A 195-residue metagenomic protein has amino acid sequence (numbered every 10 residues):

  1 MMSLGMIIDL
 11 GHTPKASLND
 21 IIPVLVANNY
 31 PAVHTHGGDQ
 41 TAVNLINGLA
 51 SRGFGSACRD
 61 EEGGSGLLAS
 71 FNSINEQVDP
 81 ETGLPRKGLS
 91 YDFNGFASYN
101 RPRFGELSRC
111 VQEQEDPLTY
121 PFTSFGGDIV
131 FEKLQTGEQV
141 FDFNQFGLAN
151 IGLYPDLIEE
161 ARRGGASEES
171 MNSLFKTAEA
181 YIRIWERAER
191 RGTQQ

Functional and structural regions predicted by a protein language model:
M1-I7, T13-V33, Q40-L49, G66-G88: Histidine/acidic residue-rich metal-binding segments in metalloenzymes
H12-P14, G38, F93-G95: Active-site-proximal loop/turn and secondary-structure-junction residues that shape catalytic pockets, frequently
A16, Q114-Q195: Mid-to-C-terminal alpha-helical segments outside catalytic/metal-binding sites
L25, R103-S108: Short secondary-structure boundary/capping segments
G55-E61: A conserved active-site cap/scaffold subdomain adjacent to cofactor or substrate pockets
E76-T82, S98, R162, A166: Hydrophobic alpha-helix feature that most strongly marks membrane-spanning transmembrane helices and their immediate
T82-F104: Short acidic/histidine-rich active-site segments
C110-Q112: Active-site-surrounding "flap" and adjacent substrate/cofactor-binding loops of secreted or lumenal enzymes, prototyped
